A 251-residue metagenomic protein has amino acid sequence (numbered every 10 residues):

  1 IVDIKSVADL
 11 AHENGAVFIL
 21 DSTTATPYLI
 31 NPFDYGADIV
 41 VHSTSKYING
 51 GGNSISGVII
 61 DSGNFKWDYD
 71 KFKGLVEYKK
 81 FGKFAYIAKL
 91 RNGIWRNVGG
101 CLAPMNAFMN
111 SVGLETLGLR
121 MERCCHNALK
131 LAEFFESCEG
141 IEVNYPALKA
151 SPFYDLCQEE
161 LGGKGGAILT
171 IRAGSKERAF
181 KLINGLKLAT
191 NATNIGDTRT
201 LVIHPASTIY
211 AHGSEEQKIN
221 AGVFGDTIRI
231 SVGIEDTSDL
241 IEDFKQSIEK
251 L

Functional and structural regions predicted by a protein language model:
I1-E139, N144: Conserved PLP-enzyme active-site core in the AAT-like
G15-F18, D38-I39, S45, V58 (+5 more regions): Structural motif
T23-A25, L148, G233-E235: Active-site beta-loop-alpha junctions enriched in small/polar residues
P27, E177, D239: Residues that form or flank phosphate/diphosphate-binding pockets in enzymes that use nucleotide phosphates
G52-N53, G162-G165, V223-D226: Short glycine-enriched loop/turn motifs at secondary-structure junctions
V98-G100, M121-E122, H126-T193, T198 (+1 more regions): Conserved small-domain helix->loop->beta segment predominantly found in fold-type I
M109-L119, G166-G174, I228-G233: Short, well-ordered beta-strand elements within core beta-sheets of diverse protein domains
N184, T200-L251: PLP-dependent enzyme catalytic core of the Aspartate aminotransferase-like
